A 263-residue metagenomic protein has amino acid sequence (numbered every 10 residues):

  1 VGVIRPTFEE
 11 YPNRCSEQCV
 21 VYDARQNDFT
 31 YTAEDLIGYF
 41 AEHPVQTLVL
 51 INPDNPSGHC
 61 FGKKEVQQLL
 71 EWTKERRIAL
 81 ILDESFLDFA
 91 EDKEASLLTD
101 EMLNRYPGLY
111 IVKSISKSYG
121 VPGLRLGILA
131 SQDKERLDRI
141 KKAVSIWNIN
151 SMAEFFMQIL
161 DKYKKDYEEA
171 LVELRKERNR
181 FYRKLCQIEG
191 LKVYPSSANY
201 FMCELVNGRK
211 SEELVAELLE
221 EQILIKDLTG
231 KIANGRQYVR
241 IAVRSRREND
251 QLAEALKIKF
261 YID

Functional and structural regions predicted by a protein language model:
V1-F29: PLP-dependent aspartate aminotransferase-fold enzymes
V1-G2, C15, L48, S85 (+5 more regions): Generic structural signal for small/hydrophobic residues in well-ordered secondary structure, especially within
T7-E10, G108-Q187, L191-Y194: PLP-dependent aminotransferase class I/II
E9, F29-K93: Active-site phosphate-binding strand-loop segment of PLP-dependent enzymes
K64, E220-E221, G230-D263: PLP-dependent enzyme catalytic core of the Aspartate aminotransferase-like
G123, S197, A233-G235: Short acidic/glycine-enriched loop/turn segments that link adjacent beta-strands
L174-R175, I188-E221: Conserved PLP-binding catalytic core of the aspartate aminotransferase-like
